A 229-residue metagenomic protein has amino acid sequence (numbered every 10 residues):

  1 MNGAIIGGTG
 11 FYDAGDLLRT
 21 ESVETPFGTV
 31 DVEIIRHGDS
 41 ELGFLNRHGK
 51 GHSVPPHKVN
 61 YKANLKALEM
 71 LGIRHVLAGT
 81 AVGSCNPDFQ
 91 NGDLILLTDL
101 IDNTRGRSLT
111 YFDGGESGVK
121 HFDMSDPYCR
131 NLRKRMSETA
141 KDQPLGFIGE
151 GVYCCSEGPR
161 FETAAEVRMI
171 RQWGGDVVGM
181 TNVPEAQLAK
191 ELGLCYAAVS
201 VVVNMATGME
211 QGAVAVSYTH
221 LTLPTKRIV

Functional and structural regions predicted by a protein language model:
M1-M124: Metabolite-binding pocket within alpha/beta catalytic cores that recognizes anionic/polar moieties
H52-H57, C154-E157, G175: Short, flexible loop segments at the rims of nucleotide/cofactor-binding pockets, characterized by
D99-N103, V201-T207: Short, acidic/turn-prone active-site loops that include or flank metal/cofactor- and phosphate-binding residues
P127-M169: Active-site rim beta-loop-alpha module in soluble metabolic enzymes
E166-M169, G175-M205: A C-terminal functional module that forms or caps the active site or interfaces directly with catalytic machinery
T207-L221: His/Asp/Glu-rich mid-to-C-terminal helical/loop segments that flank catalytic regions of hydrolases
H220-V229: Single conserved hydrophobic/aromatic residue that forms the stacking wall/gate of nucleotide- or nucleobase-binding
